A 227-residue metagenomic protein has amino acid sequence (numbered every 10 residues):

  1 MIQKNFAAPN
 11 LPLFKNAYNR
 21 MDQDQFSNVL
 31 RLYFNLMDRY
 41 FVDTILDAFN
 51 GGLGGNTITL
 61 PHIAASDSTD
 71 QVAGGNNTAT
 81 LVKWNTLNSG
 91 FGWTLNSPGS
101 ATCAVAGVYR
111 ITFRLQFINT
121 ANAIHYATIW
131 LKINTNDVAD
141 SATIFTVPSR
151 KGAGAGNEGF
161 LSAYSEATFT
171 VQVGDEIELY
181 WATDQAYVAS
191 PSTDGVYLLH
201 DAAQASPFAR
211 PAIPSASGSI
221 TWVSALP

Functional and structural regions predicted by a protein language model:
M1-Q23, S224-P227: Short, intrinsically disordered N-terminal pre-domain segments
S27, R31, V42-P227: Extracellular jelly-roll beta-sandwich "head" domains, especially the C-terminal globular C1q domain
